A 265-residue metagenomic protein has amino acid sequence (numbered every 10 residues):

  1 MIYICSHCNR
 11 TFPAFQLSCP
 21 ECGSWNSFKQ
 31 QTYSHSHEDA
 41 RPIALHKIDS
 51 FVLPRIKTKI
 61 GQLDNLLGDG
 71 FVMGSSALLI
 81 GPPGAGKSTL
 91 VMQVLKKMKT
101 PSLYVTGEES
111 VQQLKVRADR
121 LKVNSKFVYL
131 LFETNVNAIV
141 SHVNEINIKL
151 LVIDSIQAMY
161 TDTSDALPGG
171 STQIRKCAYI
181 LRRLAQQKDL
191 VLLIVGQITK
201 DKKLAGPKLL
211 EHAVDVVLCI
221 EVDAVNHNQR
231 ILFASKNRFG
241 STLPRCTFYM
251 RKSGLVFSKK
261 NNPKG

Functional and structural regions predicted by a protein language model:
I2, Q16: Residues immediately within or flanking Cys/His clusters that coordinate Zn2+ in small zinc-binding modules
C5-C8, C19-C22: Short cysteine-rich clusters marking metal-coordination/redox-active sites
T11-F15, W25-F28: Cys/His-rich metal-chelating microdomains
E21-F28, T32-L45, D49, N144-I146 (+3 more regions): Conserved P-loop NTPase
H37-L121, V140, N144: The Walker A/P-loop phosphate-binding site
L78, T89, L131-I220, V225-N228: P-loop NTPase motor core
V94, R117, K203-P207, R230-A234 (+1 more regions): Short beta-alpha junctions and helix-cap segments that line functional grooves
T100-S102, F127, V191: Residues at the starts of beta-strands that form the adenosine-phosphate
